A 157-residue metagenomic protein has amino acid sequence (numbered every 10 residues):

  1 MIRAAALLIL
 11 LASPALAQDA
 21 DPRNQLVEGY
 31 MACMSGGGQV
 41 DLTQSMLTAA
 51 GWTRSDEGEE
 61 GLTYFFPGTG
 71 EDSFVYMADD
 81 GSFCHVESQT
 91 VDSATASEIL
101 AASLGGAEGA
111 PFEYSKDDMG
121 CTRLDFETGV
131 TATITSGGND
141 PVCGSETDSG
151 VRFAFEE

Functional and structural regions predicted by a protein language model:
M1-L8: Sec-dependent signal peptide recognition, specifically the positively charged N-region followed immediately by
S13-A17: Sec/Tat signal peptide C-region and signal peptidase I cleavage site
Q18-V75, D79, T90-V91: N-terminal leader/targeting segments
G38-Q39, S82-F83, D92-L100, V142-E146 (+1 more regions): Non-catalytic recognition/regulatory regions in large multidomain proteins
L42-T43, T48, P67-L124: Long, charged/polar, surface-exposed segments that mediate recognition or autoinhibition
T122-E157: Glycine-rich, aromatic-bearing surface loops/beta-hairpins
